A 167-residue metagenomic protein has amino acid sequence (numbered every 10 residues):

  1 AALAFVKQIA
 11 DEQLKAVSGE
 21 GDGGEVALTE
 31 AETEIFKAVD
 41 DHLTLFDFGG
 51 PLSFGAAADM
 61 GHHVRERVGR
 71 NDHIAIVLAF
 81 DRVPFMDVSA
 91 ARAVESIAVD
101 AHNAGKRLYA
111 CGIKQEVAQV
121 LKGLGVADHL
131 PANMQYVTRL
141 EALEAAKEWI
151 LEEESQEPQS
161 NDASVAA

Functional and structural regions predicted by a protein language model:
A1-A10: Canonical bilayer-spanning transmembrane alpha-helix
A10-L14, S18: Juxtamembrane transmembrane-helix termini
V17-A167: Structured cytosolic domains appended to multi-pass membrane proteins
